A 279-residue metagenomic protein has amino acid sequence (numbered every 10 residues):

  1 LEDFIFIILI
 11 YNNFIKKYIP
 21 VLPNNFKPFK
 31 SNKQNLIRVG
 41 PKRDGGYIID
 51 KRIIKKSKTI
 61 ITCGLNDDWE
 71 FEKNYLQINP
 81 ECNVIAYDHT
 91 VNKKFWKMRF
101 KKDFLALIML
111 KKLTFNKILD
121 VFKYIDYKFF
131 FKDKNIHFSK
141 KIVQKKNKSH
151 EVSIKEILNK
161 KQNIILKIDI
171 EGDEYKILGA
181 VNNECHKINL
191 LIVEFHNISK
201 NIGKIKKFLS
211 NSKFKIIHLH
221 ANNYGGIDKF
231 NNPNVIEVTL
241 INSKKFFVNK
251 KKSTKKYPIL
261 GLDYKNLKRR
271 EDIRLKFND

Functional and structural regions predicted by a protein language model:
L1-N12: N-terminal amphipathic/basic-hydrophobic helices that include classical n-h-c signal peptides and signal-anchor
I10-I54: Class I SAM-dependent methyltransferase Rossmann-like catalytic core, especially the SAM/SAH-binding loop
K30-N32, F138, Q162-I168: Acidic/glycine-enriched edge-of-secondary-structure segments
V39-K145: SAM cofactor-binding core of SAM-dependent methyltransferases, primarily the Rossmann-like beta-alpha-beta module
G45-Y47, W69, E151, Y175-L178: Short, well-ordered alpha-helical scaffold segments within catalytic/effector domains
T59-I61, F71-A86, K97-M98, K155-D279: Conserved acidic-Pro-Pro-aromatic motif
V143-S149, N223-I227: A short acidic, often aromatic-flanked loop/helix-cap motif at beta-alpha or helix-coil junctions that lines enzyme
K146-L158: Core dinuclear metal-dependent hydrolase active-site scaffold
